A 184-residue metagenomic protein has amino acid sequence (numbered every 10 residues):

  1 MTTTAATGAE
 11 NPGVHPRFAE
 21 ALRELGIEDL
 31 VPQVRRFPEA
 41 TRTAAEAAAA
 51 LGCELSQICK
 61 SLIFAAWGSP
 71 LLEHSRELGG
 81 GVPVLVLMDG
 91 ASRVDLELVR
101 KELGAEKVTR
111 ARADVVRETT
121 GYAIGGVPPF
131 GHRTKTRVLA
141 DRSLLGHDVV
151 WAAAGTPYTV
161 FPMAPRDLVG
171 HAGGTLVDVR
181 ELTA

Functional and structural regions predicted by a protein language model:
M1-A184: Extended, low-hydrophobicity, polar/charged segments
